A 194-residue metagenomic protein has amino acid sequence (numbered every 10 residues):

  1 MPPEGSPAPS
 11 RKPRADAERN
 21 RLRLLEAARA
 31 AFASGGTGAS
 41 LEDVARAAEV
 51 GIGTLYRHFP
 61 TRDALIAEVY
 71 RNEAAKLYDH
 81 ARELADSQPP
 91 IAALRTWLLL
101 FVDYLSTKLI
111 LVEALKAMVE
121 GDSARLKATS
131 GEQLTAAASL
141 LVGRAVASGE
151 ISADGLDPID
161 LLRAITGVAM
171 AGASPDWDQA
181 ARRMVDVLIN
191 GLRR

Functional and structural regions predicted by a protein language model:
M1-A47, A64-A67: Basic, helix-initiating cap at the start of DNA-binding domains
M1-A8, T135-S148, A171-R194: C-terminal peripheral helix-coil segments that are non-catalytic and often amphipathic
E49-F59: Short hydrophobic/aromatic patch on the recognition helix
T61-I66, L77: Short amphipathic alpha-helical segment with a characteristic S/N-K-E followed by hydrophobic residues
I66-E73, K108: Alpha-helical DNA-contacting segments of helix-turn-helix folds
E68, R82-S106, T135: Hydrophobic alpha-helical connector segments
A93-S123, D160-R163: Amphipathic alpha-helical segments used for helix-helix packing
A128-S130, V146-R163, S174-A180: All-alpha amphipathic helical-bundle segments outside canonical DNA-binding/catalytic cores that form hydrophobic
